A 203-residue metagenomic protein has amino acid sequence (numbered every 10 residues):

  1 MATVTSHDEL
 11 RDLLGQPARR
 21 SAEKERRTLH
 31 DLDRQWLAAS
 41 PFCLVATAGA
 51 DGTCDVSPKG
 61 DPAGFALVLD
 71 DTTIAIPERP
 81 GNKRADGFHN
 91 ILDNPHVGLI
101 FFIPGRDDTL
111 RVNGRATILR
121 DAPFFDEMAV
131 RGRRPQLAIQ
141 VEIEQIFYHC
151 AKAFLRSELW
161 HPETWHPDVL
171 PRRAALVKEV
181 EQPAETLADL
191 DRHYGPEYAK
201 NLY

Functional and structural regions predicted by a protein language model:
M1-Y203: Binding-site signature for planar aromatic cofactors or substrates
